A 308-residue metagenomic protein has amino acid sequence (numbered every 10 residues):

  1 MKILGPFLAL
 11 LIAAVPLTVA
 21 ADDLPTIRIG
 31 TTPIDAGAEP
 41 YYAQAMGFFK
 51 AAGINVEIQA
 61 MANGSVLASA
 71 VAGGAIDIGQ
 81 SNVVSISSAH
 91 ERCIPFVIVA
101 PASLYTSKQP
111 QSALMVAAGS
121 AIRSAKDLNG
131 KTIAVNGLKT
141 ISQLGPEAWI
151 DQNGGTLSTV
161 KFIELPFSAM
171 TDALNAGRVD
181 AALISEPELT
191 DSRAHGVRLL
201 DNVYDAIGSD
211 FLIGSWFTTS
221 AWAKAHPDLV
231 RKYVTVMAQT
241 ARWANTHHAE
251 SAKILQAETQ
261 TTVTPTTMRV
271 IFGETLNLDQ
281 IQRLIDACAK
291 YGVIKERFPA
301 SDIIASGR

Functional and structural regions predicted by a protein language model:
M1-F7: Bacterial N-terminal signal peptides that target proteins for export
A14-P16, A20: N-terminal signal peptide c-region/cleavage motif recognized by signal peptidases
D22-N153, E164, D180, E186 (+1 more regions): Short, glycine-/small- and polar/acidic-enriched structural segments that line small-molecule recognition paths
M46-G47, S69, G73, S87 (+13 more regions): Solvent-exposed, polar/charged alpha-helical surfaces in well-ordered, non-transmembrane soluble domains, broadly
V84, S120, I163, S168-I254: Pocket-lining segment of extracytoplasmic ligand-binding domains
T106-S107, D205-G208, I271-D279, A300: Short, solvent-exposed loop/beta-turn-alpha elements that line the ligand-binding surface or hinge of extracytoplasmic
A223-K295: Secondary-structure end/capping motifs
C288-R308: Conserved C-terminal helix/tail region of periplasmic/extracytoplasmic solute-binding proteins
